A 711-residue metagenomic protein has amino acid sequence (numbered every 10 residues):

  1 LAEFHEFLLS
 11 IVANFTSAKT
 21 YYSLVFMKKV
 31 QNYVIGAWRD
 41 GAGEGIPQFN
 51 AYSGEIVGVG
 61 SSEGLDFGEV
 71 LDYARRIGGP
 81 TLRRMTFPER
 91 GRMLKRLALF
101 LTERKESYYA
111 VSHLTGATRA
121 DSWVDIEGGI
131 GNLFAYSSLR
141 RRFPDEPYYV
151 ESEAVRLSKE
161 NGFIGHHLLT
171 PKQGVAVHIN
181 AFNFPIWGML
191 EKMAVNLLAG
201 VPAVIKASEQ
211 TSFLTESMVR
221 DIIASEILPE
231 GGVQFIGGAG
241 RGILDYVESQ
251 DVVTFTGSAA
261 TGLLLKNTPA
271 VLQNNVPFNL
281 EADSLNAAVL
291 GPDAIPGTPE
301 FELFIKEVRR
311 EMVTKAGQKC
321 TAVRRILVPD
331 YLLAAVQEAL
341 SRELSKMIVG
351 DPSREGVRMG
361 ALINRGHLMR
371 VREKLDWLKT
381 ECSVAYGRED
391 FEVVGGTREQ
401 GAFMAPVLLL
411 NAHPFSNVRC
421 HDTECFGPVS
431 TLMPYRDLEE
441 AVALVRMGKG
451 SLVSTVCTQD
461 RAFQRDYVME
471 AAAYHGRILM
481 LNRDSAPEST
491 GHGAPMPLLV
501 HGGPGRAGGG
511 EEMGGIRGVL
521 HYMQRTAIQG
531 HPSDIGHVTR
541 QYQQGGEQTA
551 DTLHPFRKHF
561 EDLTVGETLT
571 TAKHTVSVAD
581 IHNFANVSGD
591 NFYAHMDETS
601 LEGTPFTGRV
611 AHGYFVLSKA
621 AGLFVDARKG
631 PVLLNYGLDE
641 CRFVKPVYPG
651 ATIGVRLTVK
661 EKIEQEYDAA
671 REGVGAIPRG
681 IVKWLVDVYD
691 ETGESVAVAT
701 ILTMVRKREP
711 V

Functional and structural regions predicted by a protein language model:
A2-A13: Short, low-complexity, charge-dense intrinsically disordered segments
Y21-N161, K346, I363: N-terminal Rossmann-like NAD(P)+-binding subdomain of aldehyde/semialdehyde dehydrogenases
L24, Y52-G58, R92, I227-E230 (+4 more regions): Conserved C-terminal structural/oligomerization subdomain of aldehyde/semialdehyde dehydrogenase
I56-E63, G79-R83, L157, V177-H178 (+7 more regions): Short, well-ordered beta-strand elements within core beta-sheets of diverse protein domains
P144-L303, Y435, E488, G510: Rossmann-like NAD(P) dinucleotide-binding subdomain of oxidoreductase/dehydrogenase enzymes
A224-E226, Q250-V252, T261-F415, D437-E439 (+4 more regions): ALDH superfamily catalytic-core signature
D551-G637, K707-V711: Hot-dog-fold acyl-thioester-processing enzymes
P555-V565, F643, V647-V711: HotDog/MaoC-like acyl-thioester-processing domains
